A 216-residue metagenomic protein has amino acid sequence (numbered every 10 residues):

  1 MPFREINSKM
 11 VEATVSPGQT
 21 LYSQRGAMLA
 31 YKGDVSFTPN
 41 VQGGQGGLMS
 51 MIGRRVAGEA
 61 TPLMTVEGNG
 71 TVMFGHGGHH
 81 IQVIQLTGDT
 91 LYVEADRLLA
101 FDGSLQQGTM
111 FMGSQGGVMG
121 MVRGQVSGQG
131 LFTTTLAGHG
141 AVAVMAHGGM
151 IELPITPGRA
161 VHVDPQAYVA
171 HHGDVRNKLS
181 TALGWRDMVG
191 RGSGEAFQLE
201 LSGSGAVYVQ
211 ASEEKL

Functional and structural regions predicted by a protein language model:
M1-L216: Composition-driven recognition of glycine/serine/threonine/acidic- and proline-rich low-complexity segments and repeats
